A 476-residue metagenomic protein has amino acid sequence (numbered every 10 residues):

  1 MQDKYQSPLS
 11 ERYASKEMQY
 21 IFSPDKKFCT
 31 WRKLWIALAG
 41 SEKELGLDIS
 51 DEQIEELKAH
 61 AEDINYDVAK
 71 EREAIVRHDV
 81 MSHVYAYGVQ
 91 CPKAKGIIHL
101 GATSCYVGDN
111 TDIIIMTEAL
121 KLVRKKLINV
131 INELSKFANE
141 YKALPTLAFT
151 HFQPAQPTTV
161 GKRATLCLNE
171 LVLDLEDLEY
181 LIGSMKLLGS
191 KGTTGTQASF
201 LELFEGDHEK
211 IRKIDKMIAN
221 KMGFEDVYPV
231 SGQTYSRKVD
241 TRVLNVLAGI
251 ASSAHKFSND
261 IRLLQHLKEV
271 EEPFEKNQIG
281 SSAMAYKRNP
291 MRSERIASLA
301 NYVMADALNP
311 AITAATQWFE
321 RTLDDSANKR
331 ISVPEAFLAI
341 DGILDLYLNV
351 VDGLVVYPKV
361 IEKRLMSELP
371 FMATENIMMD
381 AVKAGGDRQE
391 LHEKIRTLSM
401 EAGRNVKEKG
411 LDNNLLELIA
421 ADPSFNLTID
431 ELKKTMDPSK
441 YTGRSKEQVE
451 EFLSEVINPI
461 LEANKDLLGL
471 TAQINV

Functional and structural regions predicted by a protein language model:
M1-A198, F204-A219, G280-S281, M291-R295 (+3 more regions): A helix-coil-helix interface module used to build multimeric assemblies and to scaffold catalytic/cofactor sites
Q19-S23, V68-K70, Q278-S298, E320-E335 (+4 more regions): Short beta-alpha connecting loops at secondary-structure transitions that line or flank enzyme active sites
T117-R124, I128, S135, G161 (+10 more regions): Short amphipathic alpha-helical segments with heptad-repeat character
N139-G161, E271-K287, E320-A327, D352-M372: Glycine-rich cofactor-pocket loops
K162, T241-G249, N376-A384: Short, well-ordered beta-strand elements within core beta-sheets of diverse protein domains
D174, L178, E225, G232-S326 (+1 more regions): Glycine-rich anion/phosphate-binding loop at the beta-strand->alpha-helix junction
E271, K394-E401: Active/binding-pocket-proximal capping segment
Y302-R388, K394: Long, amphipathic alpha-helical stalk/connector segments used for oligomerization, subunit docking, or mechanical
